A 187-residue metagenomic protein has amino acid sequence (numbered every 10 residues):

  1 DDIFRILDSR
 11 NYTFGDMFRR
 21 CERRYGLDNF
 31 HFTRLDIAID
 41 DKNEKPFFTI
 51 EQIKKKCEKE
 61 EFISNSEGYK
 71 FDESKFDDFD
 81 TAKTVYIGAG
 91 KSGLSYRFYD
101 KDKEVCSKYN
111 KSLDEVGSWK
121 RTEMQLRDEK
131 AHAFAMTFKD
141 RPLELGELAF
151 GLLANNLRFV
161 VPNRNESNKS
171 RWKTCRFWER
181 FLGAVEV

Functional and structural regions predicted by a protein language model:
D1-E186: Structured, helix-rich domain cores that form ligand/interaction pockets
